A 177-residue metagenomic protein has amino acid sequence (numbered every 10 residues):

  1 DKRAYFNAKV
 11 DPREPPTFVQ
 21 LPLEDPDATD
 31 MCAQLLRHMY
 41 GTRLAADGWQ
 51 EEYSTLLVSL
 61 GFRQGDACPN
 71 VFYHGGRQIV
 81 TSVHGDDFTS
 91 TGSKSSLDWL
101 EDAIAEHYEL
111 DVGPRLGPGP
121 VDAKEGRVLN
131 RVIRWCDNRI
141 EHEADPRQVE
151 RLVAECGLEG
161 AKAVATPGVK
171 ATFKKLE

Functional and structural regions predicted by a protein language model:
D1-E177: Long, low-complexity, charge-biased intrinsically disordered regions
